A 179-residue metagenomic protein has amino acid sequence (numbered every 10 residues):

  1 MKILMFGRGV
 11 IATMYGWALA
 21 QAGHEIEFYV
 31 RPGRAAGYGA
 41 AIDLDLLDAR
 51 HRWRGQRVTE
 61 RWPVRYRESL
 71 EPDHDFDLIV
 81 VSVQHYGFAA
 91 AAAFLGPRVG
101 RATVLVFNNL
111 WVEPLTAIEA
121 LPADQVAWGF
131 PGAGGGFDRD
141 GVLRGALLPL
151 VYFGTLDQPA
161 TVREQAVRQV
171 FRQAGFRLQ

Functional and structural regions predicted by a protein language model:
M1-G55: NAD(P)+-binding Rossmann beta1-loop-alpha1 motif at the extreme N-terminus of oxidoreductases
Y15, E113, A166-V167: Generic structural signal for hydrophobic residues
F28, P63-Y66, F153: Generic preference for hydrophobic
R34-G39, V112-L115, T161-R163: Short, charged/polar "capping" segments at the starts of alpha-helices and the immediately preceding loops
Q56-L143: Rossmann-like NAD(P)(H) cofactor-binding subdomain of soluble oxidoreductases
R98, Q125, D140-Q179: Internal alpha-helical scaffold of NAD(P)-dependent oxidoreductase catalytic cores
